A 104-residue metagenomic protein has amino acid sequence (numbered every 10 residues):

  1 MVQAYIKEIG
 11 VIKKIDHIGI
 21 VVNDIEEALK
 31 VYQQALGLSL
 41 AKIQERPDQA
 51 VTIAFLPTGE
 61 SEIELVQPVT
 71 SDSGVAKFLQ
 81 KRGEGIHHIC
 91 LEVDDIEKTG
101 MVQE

Functional and structural regions predicted by a protein language model:
M1-E8: N-terminal amphipathic/basic-hydrophobic helices that include classical n-h-c signal peptides and signal-anchor
E8-I9, A76-R82: Short, flexible, solvent-exposed loop/turn segments with mixed acidic/basic and small polar residues
G10-K13, I20-E62, K98-T99, E104: Core segments of cupin and vicinal oxygen chelate
I12-I15, I86: Core-facing hydrophobic residues within beta-strands of well-ordered domains
G19-I20, Q67: Hydrophobic side chains within alpha-helical segments
V22-E26, T70, K81-E104: Vicinal oxygen chelate
F55-P57, Q67, E92: Short, well-ordered beta-strand micro-motif
E64-K77: Intrinsic, low-complexity N-terminal interaction/targeting segments
